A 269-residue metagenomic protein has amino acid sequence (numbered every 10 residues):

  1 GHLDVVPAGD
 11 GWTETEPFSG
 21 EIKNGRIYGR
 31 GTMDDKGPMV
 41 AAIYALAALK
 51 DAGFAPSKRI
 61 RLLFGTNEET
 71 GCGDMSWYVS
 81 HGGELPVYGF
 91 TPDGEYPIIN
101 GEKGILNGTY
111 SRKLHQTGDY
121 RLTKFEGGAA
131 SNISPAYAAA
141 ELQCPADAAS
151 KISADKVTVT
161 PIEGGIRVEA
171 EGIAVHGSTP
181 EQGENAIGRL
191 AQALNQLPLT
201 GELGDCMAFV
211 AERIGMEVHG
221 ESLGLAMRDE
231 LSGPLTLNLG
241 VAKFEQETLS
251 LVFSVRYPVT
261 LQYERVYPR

Functional and structural regions predicted by a protein language model:
G1-R30, D51-P56: Acidic/His- and Gly-rich active-site-bordering loop/insert found across diverse amide/peptide-bond hydrolases
L3, E68, G94, G177 (+1 more regions): Active-site metal-binding loops of divalent metal-dependent hydrolases
G25-R26, I60-R61, V87-F90: Structural motif
G31-L46: Active-site alpha-helical elements of protease catalytic centers
L49-E68: Short helix-loop-beta-strand segments that form the rim/entrance of peptidase-like active sites
M75-P258: Midchain, well-structured core segments that form catalytic/ion-binding scaffolds
V266-P268: Small-residue-rich helix-loop
